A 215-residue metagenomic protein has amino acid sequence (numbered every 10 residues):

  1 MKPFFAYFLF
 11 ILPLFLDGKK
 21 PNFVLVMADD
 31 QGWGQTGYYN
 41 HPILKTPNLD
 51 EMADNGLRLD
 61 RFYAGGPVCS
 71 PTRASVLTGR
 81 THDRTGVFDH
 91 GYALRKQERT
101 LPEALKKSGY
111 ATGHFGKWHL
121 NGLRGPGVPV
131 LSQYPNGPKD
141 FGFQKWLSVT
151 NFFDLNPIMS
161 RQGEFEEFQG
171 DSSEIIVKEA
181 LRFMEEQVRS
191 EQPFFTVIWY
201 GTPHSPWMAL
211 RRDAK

Functional and structural regions predicted by a protein language model:
F5-D17: Hydrophobic h-region of N-terminal signal peptides that target proteins for export in Gram-negative bacteria
L16-K215: Formylglycine-dependent sulfatase
